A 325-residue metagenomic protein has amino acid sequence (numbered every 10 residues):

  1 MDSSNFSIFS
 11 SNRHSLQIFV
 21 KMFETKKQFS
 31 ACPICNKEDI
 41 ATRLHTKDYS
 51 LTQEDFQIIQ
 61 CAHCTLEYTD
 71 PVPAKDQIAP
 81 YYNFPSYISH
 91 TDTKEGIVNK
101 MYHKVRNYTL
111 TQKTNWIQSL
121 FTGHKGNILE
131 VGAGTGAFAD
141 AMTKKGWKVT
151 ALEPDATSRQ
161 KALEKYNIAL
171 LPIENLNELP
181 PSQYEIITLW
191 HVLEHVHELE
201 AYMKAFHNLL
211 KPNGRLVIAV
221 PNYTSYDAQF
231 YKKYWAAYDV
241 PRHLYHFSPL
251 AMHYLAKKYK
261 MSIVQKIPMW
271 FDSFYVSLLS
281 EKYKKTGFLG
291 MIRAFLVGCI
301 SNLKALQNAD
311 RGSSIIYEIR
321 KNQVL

Functional and structural regions predicted by a protein language model:
F6, V20-F29, T109-Y234, L244-Y259 (+1 more regions): Conserved SAM-binding loop
F6-G96: N-terminal juxtadomain amphipathic helix that follows a signal peptide/anchor or precedes a small N-terminal auxiliary
S10-S15, F19-S30, L44-L51, Q265-L325: A C-terminal cap/extension of S-adenosyl-L-methionine-dependent methyltransferases that defines the acceptor-substrate
S30-A41, P249-I267, R293: A SAM-dependent methyltransferase catalytic signature shared across enzymes that methylate proteins
T69-D70, A137-A139, Y226-A228, D272-S277: Short catalytic/ligand-binding loop motif for oxyanion handling, primarily in non-cytosolic enzymes, centered on
E95-V98, Y231-V240, L279-T286: Short glycine/proline- and charge-enriched loop/turn segments that cap or connect secondary-structure elements
I97-K113: Conserved SAM-binding loop and adjacent beta-strand
